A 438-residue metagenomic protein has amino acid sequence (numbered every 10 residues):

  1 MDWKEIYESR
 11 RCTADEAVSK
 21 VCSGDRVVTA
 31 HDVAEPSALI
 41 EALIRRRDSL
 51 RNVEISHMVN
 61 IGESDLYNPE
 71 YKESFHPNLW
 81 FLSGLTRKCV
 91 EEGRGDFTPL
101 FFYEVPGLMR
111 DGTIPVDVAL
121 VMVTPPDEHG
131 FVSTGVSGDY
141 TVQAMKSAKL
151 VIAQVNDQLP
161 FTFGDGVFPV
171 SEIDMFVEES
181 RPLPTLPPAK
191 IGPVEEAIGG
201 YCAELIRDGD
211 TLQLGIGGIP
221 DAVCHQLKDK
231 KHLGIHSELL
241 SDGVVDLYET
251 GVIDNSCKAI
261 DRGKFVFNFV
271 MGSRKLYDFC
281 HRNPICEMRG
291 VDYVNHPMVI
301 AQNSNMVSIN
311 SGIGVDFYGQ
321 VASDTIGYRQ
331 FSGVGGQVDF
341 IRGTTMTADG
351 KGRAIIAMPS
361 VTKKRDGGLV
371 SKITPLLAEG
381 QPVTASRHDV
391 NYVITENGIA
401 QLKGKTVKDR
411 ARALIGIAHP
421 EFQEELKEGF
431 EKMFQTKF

Functional and structural regions predicted by a protein language model:
M1-F438: Conserved alpha/beta enzyme-core scaffold
